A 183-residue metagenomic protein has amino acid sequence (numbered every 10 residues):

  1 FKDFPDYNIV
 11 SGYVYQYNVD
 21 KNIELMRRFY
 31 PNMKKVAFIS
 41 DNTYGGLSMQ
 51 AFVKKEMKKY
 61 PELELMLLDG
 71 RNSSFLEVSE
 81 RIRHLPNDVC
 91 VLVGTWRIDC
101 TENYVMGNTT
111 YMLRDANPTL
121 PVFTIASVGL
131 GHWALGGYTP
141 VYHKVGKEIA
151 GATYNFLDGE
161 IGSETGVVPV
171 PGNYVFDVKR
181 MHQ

Functional and structural regions predicted by a protein language model:
F1-Q183: Short hydrophobic alpha-helices and adjacent helix-cap/hinge residues
